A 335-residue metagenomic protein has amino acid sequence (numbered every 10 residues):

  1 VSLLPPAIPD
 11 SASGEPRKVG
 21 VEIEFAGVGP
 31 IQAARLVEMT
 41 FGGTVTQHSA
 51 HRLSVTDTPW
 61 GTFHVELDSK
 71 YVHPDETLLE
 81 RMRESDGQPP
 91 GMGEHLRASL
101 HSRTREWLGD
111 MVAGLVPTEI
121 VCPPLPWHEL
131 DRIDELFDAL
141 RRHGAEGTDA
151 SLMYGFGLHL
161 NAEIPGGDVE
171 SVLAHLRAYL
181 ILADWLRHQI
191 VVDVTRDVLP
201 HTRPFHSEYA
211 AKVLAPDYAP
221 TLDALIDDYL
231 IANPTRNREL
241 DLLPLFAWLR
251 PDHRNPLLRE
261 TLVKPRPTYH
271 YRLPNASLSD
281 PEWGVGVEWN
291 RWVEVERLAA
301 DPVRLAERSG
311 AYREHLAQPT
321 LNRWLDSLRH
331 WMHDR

Functional and structural regions predicted by a protein language model:
S2-T118, P124-D138, R142, G166-G167 (+2 more regions): C-terminal accessory/tail domains of diverse enzymes
R142-S151: Active-site palm subdomain of RNA-directed nucleic acid polymerases
L152-H159: Short, conserved phosphate-binding/catalytic loop or strand-edge motifs used in phosphoryl-/nucleotidyl-transfer
G157, P165-G166: Gly/Ser/Thr-rich loops at beta-strand to alpha-helix junctions that form or flank small-molecule/cofactor-binding
H159-N161, H270: Structured core elements
